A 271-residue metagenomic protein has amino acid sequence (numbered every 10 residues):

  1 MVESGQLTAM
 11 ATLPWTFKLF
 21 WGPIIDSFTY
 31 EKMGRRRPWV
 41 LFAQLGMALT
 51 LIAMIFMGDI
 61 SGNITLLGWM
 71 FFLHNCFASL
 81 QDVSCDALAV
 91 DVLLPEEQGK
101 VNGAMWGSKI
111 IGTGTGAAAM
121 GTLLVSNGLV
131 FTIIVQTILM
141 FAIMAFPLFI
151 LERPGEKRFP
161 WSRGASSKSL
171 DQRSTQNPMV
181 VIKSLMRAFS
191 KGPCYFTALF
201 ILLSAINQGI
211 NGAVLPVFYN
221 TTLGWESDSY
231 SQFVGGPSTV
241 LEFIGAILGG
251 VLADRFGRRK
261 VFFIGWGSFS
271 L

Functional and structural regions predicted by a protein language model:
M1, F72, S190-N211: Pair of pore-lining "gating" transmembrane helices in MFS-fold secondary transporters
M1-E3, S204, A213-Q232: Short amphipathic helix-loop junctions that connect adjacent transmembrane helices in Major Facilitator Superfamily/SLC
P14-K18, G99-L124, S238: Glycine-rich segments within core transmembrane alpha-helices of 12-TM secondary carriers
F17-G34, L124, I244-R258: Helix-to-loop junctions at the C-terminal end of transmembrane segments in multipass secondary transporters
R36-A53, K260-L271: Structural signature of the two symmetry-related core transmembrane helices
F42-L49, F131-F149: Symmetry-related core transmembrane helices of the 12-TM Major Facilitator Superfamily/SLC fold
T50-M57, S61-Q81: Hydrophobic core of transmembrane alpha-helices in multi-pass small-molecule transporters, especially MFS/SLC-type
G155-F196: Juxtamembrane intracellular "pre-TM" segments in multi-pass secondary transporters
